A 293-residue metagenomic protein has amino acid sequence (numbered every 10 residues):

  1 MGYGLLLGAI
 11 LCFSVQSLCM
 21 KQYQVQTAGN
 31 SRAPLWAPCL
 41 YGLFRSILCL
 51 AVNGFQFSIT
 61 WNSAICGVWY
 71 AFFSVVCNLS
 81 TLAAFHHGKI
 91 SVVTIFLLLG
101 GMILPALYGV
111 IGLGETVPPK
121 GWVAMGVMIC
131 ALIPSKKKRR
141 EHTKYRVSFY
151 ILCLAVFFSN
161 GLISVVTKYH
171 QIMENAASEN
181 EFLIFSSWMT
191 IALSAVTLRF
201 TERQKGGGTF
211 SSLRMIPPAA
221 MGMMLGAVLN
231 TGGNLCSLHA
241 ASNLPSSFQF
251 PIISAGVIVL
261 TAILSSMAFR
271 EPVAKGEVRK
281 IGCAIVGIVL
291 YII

Functional and structural regions predicted by a protein language model:
M1-I293: Polytopic alpha-helical membrane proteins, predominantly small-molecule transporters/carriers
